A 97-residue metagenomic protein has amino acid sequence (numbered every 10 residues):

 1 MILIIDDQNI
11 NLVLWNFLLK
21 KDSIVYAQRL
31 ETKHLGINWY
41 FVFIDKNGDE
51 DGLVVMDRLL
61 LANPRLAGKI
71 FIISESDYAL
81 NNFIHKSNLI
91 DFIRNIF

Functional and structural regions predicted by a protein language model:
I5-D6: Conserved acidic carboxylate
N9-Q28: Two-component/phosphorelay signaling modules centered on CheY-like receiver
I10-L14, D49-D51, D77-N81: Short, charged/polar "capping" segments at the starts of alpha-helices and the immediately preceding loops
L14-K20, V55-L61, L80-I84: Short, aromatic/basic amphipathic alpha-helical patches
Y26-K33, G52: Helix N-cap/capping motif at the beta->alpha junctions
Q28-L30, G68-F97: Output/docking surface of receiver
G36-A67: Conserved phosphotransfer microenvironments
